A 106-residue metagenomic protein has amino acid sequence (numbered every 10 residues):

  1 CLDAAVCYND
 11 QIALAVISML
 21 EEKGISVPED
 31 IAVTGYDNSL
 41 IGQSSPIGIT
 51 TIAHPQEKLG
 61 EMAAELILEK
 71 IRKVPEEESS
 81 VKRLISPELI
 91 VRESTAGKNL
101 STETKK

Functional and structural regions predicted by a protein language model:
C1-T104: Flexible loop/turn connectors
